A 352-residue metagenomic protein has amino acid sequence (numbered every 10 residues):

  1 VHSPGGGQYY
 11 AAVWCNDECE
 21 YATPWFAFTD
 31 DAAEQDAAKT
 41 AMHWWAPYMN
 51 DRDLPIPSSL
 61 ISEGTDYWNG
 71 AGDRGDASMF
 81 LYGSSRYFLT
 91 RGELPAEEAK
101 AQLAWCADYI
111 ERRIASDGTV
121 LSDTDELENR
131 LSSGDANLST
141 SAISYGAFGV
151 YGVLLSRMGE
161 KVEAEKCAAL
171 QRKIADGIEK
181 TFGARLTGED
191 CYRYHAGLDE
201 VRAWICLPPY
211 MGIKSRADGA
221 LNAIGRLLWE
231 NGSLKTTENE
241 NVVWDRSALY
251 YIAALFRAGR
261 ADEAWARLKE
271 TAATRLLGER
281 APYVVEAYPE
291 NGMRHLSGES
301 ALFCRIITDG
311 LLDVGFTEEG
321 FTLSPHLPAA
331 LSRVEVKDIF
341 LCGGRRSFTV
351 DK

Functional and structural regions predicted by a protein language model:
V1-A11, E93-A96, K100, L155-R157 (+1 more regions): Acidic/polar, glycine-enriched structural segments that form the non-catalytic walls/loops of the carbohydrate-binding
V1-V13, K39-G72, A107-A136, K173-R246 (+4 more regions): Extended glycan-interaction surfaces of carbohydrate-active proteins
A11-D117, N137-Y145, Y251, A261-A264 (+2 more regions): Aromatic-rich carbohydrate-recognition surfaces in CAZymes
C15, A27-D31, T90-G92, L154-R157 (+3 more regions): Alpha-helix C-terminal capping/termination sites
F88-L89, V153, A272-A273: Amphipathic alpha-helical segments of tetratricopeptide repeats
L138-F182: Active-site neighborhood of glycoside hydrolase catalytic domains
A248-A254: Long, well-ordered mid-to-C-terminal structural blocks that present hydrophobic/aromatic surfaces
R257-K352: Non-catalytic C-terminal accessory modules of carbohydrate-active enzymes
